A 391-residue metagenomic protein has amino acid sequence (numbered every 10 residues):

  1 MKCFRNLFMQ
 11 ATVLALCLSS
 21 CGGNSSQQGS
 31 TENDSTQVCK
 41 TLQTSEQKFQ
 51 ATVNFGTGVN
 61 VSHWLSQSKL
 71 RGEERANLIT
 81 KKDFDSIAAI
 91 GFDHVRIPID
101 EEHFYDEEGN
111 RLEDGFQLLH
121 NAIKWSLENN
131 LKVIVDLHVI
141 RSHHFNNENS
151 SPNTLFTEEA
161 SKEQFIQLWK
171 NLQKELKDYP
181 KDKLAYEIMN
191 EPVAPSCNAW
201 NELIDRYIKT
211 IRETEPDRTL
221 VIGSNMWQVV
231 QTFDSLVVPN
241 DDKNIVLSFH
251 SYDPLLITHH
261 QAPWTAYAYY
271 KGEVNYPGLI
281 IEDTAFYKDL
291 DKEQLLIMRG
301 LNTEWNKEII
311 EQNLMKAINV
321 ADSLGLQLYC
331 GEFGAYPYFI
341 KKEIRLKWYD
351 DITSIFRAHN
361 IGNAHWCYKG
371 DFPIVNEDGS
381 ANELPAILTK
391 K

Functional and structural regions predicted by a protein language model:
M1-A11: Bacterial N-terminal signal peptides that target proteins for export
L18-S20: C-terminal motif of bacterial Sec signal peptides marking the signal peptidase cleavage site
G22-N24: Bacterial signal peptide processing site
Q28-H94, G109, V320: N-terminal carbohydrate-binding accessory modules
Q67-E73, E101-Q117, R141-A160, K341-I344 (+1 more regions): Surface-exposed, active-site-proximal loop segments in enzymatic domains
R75-L78, F84-D93, R111-V139, N147-A185 (+2 more regions): An active-site-proximal structural segment forming one wall of the substrate-binding cleft that immediately precedes
E159-E304, E311, M315-A335, S354 (+1 more regions): Active-site region of glycoside hydrolase catalytic domains
Y338-K391: Aromatic-rich peripheral "rim/lid" segments of glycoside hydrolase catalytic domains that contact and position glycan
